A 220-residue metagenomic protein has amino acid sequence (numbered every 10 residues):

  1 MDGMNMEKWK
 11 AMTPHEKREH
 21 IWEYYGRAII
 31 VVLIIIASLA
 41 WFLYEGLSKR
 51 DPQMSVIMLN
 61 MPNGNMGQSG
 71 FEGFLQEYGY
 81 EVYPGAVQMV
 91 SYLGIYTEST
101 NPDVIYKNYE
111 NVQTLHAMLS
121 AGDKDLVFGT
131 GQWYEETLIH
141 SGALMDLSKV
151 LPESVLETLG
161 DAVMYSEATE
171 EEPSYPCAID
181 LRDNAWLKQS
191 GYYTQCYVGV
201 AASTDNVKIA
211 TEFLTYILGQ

Functional and structural regions predicted by a protein language model:
M1-H20: N-terminal Lys/Arg-rich, disordered targeting/topogenic segments
R27-G46: Hydrophobic membrane-insertion alpha-helices, especially the h-region of bacterial N-terminal signal peptides
Q53-N63, Q88-S91: Short, well-ordered beta-strand elements
M61-N65, Q132-E136, T204-D205: Solvent-exposed loop/turn segments at secondary-structure junctions within structured extracellular/periplasmic domains
G70-L126: Extracytoplasmic/periplasmic/luminal assembly and interaction segments in envelope/secretory/respiratory proteins
V104, Y109-E171: Extracytoplasmic "Venus flytrap"/periplasmic binding protein-like
G191-D205: A bilobed periplasmic-binding-protein/Venus flytrap-type ligand-binding module shared by bacterial periplasmic
D205-Y216: Short amphipathic alpha-helical coupling segments at ligand-binding clamshell hinges and other catalytic/signaling
